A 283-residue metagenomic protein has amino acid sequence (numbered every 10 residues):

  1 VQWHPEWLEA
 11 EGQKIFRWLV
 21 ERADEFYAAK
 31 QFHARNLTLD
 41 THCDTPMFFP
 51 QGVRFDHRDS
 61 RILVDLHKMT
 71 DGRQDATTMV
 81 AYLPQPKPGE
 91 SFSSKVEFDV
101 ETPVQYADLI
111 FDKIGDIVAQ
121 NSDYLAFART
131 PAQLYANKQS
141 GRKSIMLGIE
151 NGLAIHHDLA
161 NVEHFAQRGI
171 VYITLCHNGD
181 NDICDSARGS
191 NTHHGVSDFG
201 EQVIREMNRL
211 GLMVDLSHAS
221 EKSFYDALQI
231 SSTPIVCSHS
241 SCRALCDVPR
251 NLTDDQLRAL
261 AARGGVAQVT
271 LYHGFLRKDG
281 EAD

Functional and structural regions predicted by a protein language model:
V1-A28: Amide-donor transfer/coupling interface in amidating biosynthetic enzymes
Q2-E6, T38-P46, A219, C237-S241: Histidine-centered catalytic micro-motifs
E9, M47, K222-Y225: Alpha-helical elements of the RecA-like P-loop NTPase motor core of helicases
I15, I110, G200-V203: Internal, well-ordered alpha-helical segments in soluble enzyme and binding-protein domains
W18-L19, A166, F199, D283: Long, well-ordered alpha-helical scaffolding segments within enzyme catalytic domains, especially pronounced
V20, F111-G115, Y225: Predominant activation on well-ordered alpha-helical scaffold segments within soluble catalytic domains
A28-T192, D247-D283: N-terminal hydrophobic targeting/anchoring segments and the immediately downstream early-domain regions of hydrolases
L175-A259, Q268-H273: Active-site core of metal-dependent hydrolases
